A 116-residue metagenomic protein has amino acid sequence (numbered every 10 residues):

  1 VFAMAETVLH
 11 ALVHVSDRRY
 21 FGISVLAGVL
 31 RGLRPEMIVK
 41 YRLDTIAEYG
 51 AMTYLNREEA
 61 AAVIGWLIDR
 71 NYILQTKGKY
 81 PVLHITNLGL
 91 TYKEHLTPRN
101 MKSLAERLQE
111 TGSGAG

Functional and structural regions predicted by a protein language model:
V1-G116: Accessory DNA-binding and partner-docking regions appended to nucleic-acid-acting proteins, especially the terminal
